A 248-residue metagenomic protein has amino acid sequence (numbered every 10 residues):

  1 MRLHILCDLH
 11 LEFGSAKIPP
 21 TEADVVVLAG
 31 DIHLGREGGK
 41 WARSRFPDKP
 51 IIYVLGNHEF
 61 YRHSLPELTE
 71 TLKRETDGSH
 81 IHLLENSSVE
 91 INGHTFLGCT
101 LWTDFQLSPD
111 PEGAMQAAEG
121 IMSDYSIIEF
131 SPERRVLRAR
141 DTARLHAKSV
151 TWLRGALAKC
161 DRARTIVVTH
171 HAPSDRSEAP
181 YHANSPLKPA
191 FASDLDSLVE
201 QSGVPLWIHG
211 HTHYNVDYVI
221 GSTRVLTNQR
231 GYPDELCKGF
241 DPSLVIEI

Functional and structural regions predicted by a protein language model:
M1-H4, S88-G98, V219-R224: Beta-strand-turn-beta hairpins that frame and shape the catalytic cleft of phosphate-ester-processing enzymes
M1-V54, E59-E67, E133, A139: N-terminal active-site segment of His-dependent metallophosphoesterases
I5-C7, V26-D31, I52-N57, H82-N86 (+4 more regions): Active-site neighborhood of phospho(di)ester-bond hydrolases with catalytic His/Asp-centered motifs
H10-A16, H33-E37, H58-L68, S88-E90 (+4 more regions): Active-site environment of divalent metal-dependent phosphoester hydrolases
P20-T21, I91, A156-A163, G203: Glycine-rich phosphate-binding loop signature in dinucleotide/nucleotide-binding domains
Y53-E59, S64-Y125: A basic- and aromatic-enriched beta-loop-alpha substructure that forms the phosphate/nucleotide- and DNA/RNA-contacting
S79, A179, S185-P205, H213-I248: Binuclear metal-dependent phosphoesterase catalytic core
L97-I166, H171-H182: Active-site-proximal loop/helix segment associated with metal-binding centers of metalloenzymes
